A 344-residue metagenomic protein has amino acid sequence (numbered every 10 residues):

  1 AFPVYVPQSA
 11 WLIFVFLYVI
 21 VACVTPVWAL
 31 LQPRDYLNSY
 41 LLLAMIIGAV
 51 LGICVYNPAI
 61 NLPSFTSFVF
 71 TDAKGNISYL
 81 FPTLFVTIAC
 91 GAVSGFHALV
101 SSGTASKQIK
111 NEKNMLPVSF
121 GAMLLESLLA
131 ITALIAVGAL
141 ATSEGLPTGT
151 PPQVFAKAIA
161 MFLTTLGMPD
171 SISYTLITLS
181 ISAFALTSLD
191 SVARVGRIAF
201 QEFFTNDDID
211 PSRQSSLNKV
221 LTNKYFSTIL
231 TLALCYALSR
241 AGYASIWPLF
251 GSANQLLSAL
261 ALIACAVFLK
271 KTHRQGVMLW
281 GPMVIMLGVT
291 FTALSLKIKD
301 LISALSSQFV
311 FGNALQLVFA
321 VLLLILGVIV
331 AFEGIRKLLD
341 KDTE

Functional and structural regions predicted by a protein language model:
A1, Q8-V55, R197, Q201 (+2 more regions): Membrane-interface loop-to-helix entry segments
A1-I13, V21-C23, W28, L43-F70 (+3 more regions): Hydrophobic alpha-helical segments and their helix-loop junctions in multi-pass secondary transporters
A1-V4, L17-L37, K107-Q108, L189 (+3 more regions): Membrane-water interface regions at transmembrane-helix termini and the short interhelical loops of multi-pass membrane
T25-S39, F96-L129, P147, G196 (+2 more regions): Hydrophobic, small-residue-rich membrane helices and short re-entrant helix-turn-helix hairpins that build
I53-F70, G121-A158, S191: Extracellular/periplasmic helix-exit of transmembrane alpha-helices
N76-A89, I131, I135, A139 (+3 more regions): Select transmembrane alpha-helical segments in multipass membrane proteins
C90-I109, D170-N206, A244-S245, Q255: Membrane-helix boundary/coupling elements in multi-pass transport proteins
G121-S127, P169-S173, E202-R240: Loop-to-transmembrane helix boundary motifs in multi-pass membrane proteins
